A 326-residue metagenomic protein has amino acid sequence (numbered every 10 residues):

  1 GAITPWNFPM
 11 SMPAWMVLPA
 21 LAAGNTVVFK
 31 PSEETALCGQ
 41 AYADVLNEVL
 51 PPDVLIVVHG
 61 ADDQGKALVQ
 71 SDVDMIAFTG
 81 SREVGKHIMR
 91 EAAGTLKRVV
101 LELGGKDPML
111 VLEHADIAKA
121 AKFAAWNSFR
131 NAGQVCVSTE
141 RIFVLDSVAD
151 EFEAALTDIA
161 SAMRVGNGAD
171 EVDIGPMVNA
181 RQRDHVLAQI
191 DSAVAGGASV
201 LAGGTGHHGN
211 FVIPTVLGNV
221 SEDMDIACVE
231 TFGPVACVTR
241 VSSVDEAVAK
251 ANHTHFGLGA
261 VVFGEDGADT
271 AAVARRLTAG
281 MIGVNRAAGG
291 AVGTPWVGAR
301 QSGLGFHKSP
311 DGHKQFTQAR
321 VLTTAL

Functional and structural regions predicted by a protein language model:
G1-K119, E171, V241: Rossmann-like NAD(P) dinucleotide-binding subdomain of oxidoreductase/dehydrogenase enzymes
I3, A61, T79, N127 (+3 more regions): Conserved residues at the C-terminal ends of beta-strands
L21, V28, I56, A77 (+6 more regions): Structural detector of well-ordered beta-strand residues that form the stable sheet scaffold of enzyme domains
G24, L55, I76, G105 (+5 more regions): Residue-level signal for inorganic ion chemistry
L50, E83-S221, V284: ALDH superfamily catalytic-core signature
G65-K66, A121, V248, A271: Short hydrophobic/charged patches on amphipathic alpha-helices used for structural packing and interfaces
V69-Q70, L103-G104, C136-V137, E171 (+2 more regions): Short glycine-enriched loop/turn motifs at secondary-structure junctions
L110, I190, F211-L326: Conserved C-terminal structural/oligomerization subdomain of aldehyde/semialdehyde dehydrogenase
